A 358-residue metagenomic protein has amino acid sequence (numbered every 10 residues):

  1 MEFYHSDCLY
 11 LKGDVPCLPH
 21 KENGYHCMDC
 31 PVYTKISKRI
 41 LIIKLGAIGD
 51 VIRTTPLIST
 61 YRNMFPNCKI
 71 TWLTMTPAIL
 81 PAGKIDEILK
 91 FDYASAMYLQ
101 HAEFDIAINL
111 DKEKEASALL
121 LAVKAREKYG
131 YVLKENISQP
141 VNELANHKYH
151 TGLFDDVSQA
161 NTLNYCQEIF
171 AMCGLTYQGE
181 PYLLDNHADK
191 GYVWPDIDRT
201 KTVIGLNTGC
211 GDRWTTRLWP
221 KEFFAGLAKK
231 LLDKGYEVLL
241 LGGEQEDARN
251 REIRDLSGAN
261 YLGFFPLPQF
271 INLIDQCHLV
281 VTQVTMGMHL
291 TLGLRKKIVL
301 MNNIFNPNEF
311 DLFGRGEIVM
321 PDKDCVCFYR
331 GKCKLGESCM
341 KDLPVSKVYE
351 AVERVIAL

Functional and structural regions predicted by a protein language model:
M1-L358: Catalytic machinery of carbohydrate-active enzymes, primarily nucleotide-sugar-dependent glycosyltransferases
